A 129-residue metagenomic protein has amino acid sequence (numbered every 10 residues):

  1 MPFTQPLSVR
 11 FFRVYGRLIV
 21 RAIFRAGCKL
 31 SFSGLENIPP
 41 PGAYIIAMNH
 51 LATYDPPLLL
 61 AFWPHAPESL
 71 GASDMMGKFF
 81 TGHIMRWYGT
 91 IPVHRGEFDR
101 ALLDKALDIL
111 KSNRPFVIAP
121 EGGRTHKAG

Functional and structural regions predicted by a protein language model:
M1-S31: N-terminal membrane-anchoring alpha-helices
V9, F24-G129: Soluble catalytic domains of membrane acyltransferases
